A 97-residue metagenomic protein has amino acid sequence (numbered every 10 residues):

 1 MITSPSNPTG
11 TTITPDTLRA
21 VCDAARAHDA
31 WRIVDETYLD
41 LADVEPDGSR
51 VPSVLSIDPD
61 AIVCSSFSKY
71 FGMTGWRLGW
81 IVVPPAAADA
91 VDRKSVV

Functional and structural regions predicted by a protein language model:
I2-T3: Residues lining the SAM
P8-R32, E36-M73, A86: Active-site pre-lysine segment of PLP-dependent enzymes
L78-P85: Short beta-strand-to-turn element immediately C-terminal to the catalytic PLP-Schiff-base lysine in fold type I
A90-V91: Short amphipathic alpha-helical coupling segments at ligand-binding clamshell hinges and other catalytic/signaling
V96-V97: Conserved small/polar residues in nucleotide/adenosyl-binding loops
